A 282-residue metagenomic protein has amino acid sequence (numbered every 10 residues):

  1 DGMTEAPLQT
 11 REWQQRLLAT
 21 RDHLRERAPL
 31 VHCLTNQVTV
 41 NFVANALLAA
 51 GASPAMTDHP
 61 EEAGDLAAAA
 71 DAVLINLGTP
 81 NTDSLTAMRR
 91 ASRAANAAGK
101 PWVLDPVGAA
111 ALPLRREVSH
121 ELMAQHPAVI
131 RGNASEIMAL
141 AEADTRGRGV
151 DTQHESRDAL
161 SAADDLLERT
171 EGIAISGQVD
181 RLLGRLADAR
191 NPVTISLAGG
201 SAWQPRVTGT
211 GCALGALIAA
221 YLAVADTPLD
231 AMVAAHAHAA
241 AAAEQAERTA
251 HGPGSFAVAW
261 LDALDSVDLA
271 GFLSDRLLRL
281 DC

Functional and structural regions predicted by a protein language model:
D1-M56: Glycine-rich phosphate/adenosyl-contacting loop at the front of the ribokinase-like
E12-Q15, A240-C282: Charged C-terminal helix
A46, A50-A98: Active-site cofactor/substrate anionic-group-binding motifs, chiefly glycine- and Lys/Arg-rich phosphate-binding loops
S84-G132: Glycine/small-residue-rich loop that forms an oxyanion/phosphate-binding "nest" at active or ligand-binding sites
L114-T194: Conserved phosphate/ATP/ADP-binding segment of small-molecule kinases
A139, R206-A237: Short, small-residue alpha-helix embedded
A162-L166, P228-A243, L261: Short, well-structured alpha-helical segments that form the helix of a local strand-helix-strand
I195-G209: Short pre-catalytic strand/loop immediately N-terminal to key active-site residues, enriched for Gly-Thr
